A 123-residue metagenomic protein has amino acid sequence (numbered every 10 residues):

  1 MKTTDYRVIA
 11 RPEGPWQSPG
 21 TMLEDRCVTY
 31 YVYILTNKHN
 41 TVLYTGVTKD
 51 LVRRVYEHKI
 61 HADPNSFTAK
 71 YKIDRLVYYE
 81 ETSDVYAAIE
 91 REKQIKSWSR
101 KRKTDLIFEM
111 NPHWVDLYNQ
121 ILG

Functional and structural regions predicted by a protein language model:
M1-D63, A69-E81, Y86-K93, L106-G123: GIY-YIG nuclease catalytic motif and its immediate N-terminal context
S97-R100: A common structural junction motif
